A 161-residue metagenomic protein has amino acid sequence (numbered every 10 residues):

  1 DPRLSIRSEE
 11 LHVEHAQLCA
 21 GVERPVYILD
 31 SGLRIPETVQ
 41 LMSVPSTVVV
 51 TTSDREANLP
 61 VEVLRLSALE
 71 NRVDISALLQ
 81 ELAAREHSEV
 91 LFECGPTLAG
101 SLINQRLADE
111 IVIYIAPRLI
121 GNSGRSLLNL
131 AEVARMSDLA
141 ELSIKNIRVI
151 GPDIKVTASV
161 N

Functional and structural regions predicted by a protein language model:
D1-E89, T97-G100: Active-site ligand-binding patch in enzyme domains
S67-E70, P117, R148: Structured beta->alpha junctions
G95-S101, R118-L119: Small/polar glycine-rich anion-binding or flexible loop at a beta-alpha turn
P96, N122-R125, D153: Gly/Ser/Thr-rich helix-start
N104-L142: Flexible, gly/pro- and Lys/Arg-enriched active-site loops
A131-N161: Conserved histidine-centered catalytic loops in small-molecule metabolism enzymes
